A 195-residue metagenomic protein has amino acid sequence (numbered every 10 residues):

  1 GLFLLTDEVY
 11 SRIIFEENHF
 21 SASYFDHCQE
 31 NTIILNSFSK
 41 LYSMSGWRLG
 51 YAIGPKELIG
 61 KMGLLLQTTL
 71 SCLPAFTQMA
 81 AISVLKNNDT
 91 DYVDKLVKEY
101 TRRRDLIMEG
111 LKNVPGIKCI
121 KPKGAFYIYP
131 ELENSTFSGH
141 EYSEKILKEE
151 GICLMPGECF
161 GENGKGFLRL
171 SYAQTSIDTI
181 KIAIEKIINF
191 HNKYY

Functional and structural regions predicted by a protein language model:
G1-Y195: PLP-dependent class I/II
